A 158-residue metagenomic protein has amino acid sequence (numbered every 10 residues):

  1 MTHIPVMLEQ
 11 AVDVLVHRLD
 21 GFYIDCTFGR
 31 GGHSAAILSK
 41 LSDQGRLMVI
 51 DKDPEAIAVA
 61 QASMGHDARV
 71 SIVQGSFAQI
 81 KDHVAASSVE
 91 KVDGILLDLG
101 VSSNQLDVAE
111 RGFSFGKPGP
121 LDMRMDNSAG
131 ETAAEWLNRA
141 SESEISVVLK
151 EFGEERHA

Functional and structural regions predicted by a protein language model:
M1-A158: S-adenosyl-L-methionine-dependent methyltransferase catalytic core, i.e., the SAM/SAH-binding region
